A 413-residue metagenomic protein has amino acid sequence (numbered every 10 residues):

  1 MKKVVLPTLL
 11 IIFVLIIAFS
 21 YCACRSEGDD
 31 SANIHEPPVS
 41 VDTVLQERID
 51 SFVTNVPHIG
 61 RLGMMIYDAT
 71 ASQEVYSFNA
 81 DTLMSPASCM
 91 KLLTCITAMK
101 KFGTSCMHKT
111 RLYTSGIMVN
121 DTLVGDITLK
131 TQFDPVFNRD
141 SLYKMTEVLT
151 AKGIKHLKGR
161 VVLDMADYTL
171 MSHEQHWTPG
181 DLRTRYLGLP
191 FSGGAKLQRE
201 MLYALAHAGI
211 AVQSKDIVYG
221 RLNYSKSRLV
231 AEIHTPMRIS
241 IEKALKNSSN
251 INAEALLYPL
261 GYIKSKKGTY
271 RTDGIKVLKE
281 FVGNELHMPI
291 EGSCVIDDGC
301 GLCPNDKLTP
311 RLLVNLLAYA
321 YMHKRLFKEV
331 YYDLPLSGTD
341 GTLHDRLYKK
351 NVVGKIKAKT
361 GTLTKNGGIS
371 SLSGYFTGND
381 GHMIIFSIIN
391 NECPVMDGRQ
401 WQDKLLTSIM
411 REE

Functional and structural regions predicted by a protein language model:
M1-E36: Bacterial Sec-dependent N-terminal signal peptides
E27-L83, M145-G153: Beta-lactamase-like hydrolase cores
I59-R61, N79-D81, A87-M90, S105-M107 (+7 more regions): Extracytoplasmic
G63-Y67, S77, T94, D126-K130 (+4 more regions): Soluble periplasmic/extracytoplasmic beta-strand elements of cell-envelope proteins
S72, P86-T104, V161, E200-M201 (+2 more regions): Active-site SXXK
V75-S77, G261-E413: Small-residue-rich helix-loop
M107-D167, W177-D181: Active-site-adjacent, His/Asp/Glu-enriched structural segments that form or flank metal-binding and acid/base networks
H156-L157, P179-G180, T184-D333: A small/polar active-site loop signature that marks catalytic segments
